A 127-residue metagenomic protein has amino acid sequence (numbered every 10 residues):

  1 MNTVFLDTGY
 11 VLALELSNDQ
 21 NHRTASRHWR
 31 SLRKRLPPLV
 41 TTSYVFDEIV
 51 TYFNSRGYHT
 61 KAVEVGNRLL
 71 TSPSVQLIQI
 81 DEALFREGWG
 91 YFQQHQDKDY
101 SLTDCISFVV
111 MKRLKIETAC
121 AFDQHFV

Functional and structural regions predicted by a protein language model:
M1-T41, N54-G66: Short, well-structured N-terminal submotif of metal-dependent ribonuclease cores
L6, V40-T41, Q79, L102 (+1 more regions): Short beta-strand scaffold positions
Y10-V11, E48-I49, E87: A general alpha-helix detector
S72: Acidic-histidine catalytic/liganding microenvironments
Q76-T118: Active-site neighborhoods of divalent-metal-dependent phosphate/nucleic-acid chemistry enzymes
H125-V127: C-terminal end-helix/capping segment
